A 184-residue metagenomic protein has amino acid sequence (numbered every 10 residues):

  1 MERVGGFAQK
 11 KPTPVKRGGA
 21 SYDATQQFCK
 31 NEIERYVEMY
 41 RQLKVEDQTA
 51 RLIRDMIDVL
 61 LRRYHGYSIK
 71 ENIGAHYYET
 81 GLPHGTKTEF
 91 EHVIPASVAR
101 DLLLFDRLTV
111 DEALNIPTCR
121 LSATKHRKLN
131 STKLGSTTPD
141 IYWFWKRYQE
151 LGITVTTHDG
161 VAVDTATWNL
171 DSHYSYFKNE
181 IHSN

Functional and structural regions predicted by a protein language model:
M1-G85, S131-N184: Nuclease and nuclease-like effector domains acting on nucleic acids or nucleotide cofactors
G66, A96-R100, T124-K128: Amphipathic alpha-helical interaction surfaces
L82-A113: Histidine-centered nuclease catalytic patch
T86-E89, P117-T118, F144: Residues that flank catalytic or metal-binding motifs in active/ligand-binding sites
E89, C119-A123, T157: A structural signal for short, well-ordered beta-strand segments and their strand-loop junctions that often border
E112-P139: Short Cys/His-centered divalent metal-binding micro-motifs
